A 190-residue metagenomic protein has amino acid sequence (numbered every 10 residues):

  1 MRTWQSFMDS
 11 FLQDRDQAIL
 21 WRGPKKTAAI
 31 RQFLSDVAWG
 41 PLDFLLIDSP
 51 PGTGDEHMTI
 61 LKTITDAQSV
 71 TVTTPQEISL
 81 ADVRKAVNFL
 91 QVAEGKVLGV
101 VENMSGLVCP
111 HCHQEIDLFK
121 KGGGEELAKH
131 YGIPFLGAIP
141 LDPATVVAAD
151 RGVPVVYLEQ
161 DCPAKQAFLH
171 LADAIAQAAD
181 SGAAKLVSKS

Functional and structural regions predicted by a protein language model:
M1-D43, V108-H111, A144-L158: P-loop/Walker-type NTP enzyme "switch/lid" segment
S6, A29, H130, A167-H170: Amphipathic alpha-helical interaction/coupling elements
L20-T27, E77-L80, R84, L118-G122 (+1 more regions): Electropositive phosphate-/nucleotide-binding environments in soluble metabolic enzymes
T27, R31-S35, M58-L61, R84-V87 (+1 more regions): Predominant activation on well-ordered alpha-helical scaffold segments within soluble catalytic domains
A29-F33, S69-V72, E94-L98, G123-L127 (+2 more regions): Glycine-rich loops and low-complexity Gly/Arg-rich segments that provide flexible linkers or classic glycine-based
S35-W39, V92-G95, I133, D173-A184: Generic secondary-structure signature for well-ordered alpha-helical cores
D43-D150: Conserved catalytic-core segment of NTP-binding enzymes
V147-S190: NTP-binding/hydrolysis catalytic cores, primarily Walker-type P-loop NTPases
